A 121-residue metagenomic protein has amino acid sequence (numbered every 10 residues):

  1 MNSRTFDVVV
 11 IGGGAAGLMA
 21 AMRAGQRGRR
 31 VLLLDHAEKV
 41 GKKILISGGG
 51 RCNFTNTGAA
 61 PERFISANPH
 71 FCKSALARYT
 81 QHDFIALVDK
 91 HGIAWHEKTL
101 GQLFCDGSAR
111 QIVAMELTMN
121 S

Functional and structural regions predicted by a protein language model:
T5-L33: N-terminal Rossmann-like FAD-binding beta1-loop-alpha1 element of flavoenzymes
V8-G13, A37, K43-I46, E97: Short glycine- and Lys/Arg-enriched binding-loop motifs that mark or flank ligand-binding interfaces
G13-L18, K42, G49-R51, I93 (+1 more regions): Gly/Ser/Thr-rich helix-start
A37-H70: Conserved N-terminal glycine-rich FAD pyrophosphate-binding loop of Rossmann-like flavoproteins
F64-S66, A75-Y79: Glycine-rich phosphate/pyrophosphate-binding loop regions near the starts of catalytic domains
R78-S121: Feature captures the FAD/FMN-dependent oxidoreductase FAD-binding
